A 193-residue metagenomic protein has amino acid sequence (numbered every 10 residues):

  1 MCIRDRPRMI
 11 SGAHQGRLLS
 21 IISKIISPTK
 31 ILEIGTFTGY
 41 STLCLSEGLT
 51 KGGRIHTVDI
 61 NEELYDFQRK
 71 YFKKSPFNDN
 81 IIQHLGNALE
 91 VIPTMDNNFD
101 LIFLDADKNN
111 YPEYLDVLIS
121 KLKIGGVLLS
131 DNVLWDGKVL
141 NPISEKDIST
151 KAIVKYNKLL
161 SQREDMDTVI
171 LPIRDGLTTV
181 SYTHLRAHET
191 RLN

Functional and structural regions predicted by a protein language model:
M1-D5, Y182-T190: Conserved small/polar residues in nucleotide/adenosyl-binding loops
R8-S11: N-terminal small-domain helix-loop-helix segment of the aminotransferase-like
A13-Y182, R186: S-adenosylmethionine/decaboxylated-SAM
